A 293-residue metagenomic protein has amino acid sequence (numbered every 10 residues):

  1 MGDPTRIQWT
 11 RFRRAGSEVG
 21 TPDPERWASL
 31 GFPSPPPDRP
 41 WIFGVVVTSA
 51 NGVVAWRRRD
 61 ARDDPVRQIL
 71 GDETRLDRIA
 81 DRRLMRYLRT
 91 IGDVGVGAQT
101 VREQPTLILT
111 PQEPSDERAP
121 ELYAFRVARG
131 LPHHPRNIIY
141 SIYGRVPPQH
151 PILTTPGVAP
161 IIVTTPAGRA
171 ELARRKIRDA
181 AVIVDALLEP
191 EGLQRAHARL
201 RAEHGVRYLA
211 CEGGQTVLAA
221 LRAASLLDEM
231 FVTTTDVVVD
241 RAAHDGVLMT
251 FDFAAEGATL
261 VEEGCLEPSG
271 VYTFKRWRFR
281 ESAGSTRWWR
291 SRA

Functional and structural regions predicted by a protein language model:
M1-A293: Enzymes that bind and transform nitrogen-containing heteroaromatic metabolites
